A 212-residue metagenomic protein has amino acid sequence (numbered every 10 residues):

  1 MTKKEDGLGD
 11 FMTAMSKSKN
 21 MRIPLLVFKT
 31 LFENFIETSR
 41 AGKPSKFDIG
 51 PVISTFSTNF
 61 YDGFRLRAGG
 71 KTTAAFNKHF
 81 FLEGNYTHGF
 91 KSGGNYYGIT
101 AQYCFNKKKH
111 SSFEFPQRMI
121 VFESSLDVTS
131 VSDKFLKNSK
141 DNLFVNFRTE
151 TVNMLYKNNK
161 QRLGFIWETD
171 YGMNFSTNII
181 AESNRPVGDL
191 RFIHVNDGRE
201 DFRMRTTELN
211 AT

Functional and structural regions predicted by a protein language model:
T2-D62, D127, S132-T212: Transmembrane beta-strand segments of outer-membrane beta-barrel domains in Gram-negative and organellar OMPs
F47-T58, A68-G69, A74, K78-S92 (+3 more regions): Transmembrane beta-strand segments that form the barrel wall of outer-membrane beta-barrel proteins
G63-R67, G94-T100, F115-M119, N158-R162 (+1 more regions): Transmembrane beta-barrel architecture of outer membranes
L66-T72, G84, I99-Y103, L163-T169 (+1 more regions): Residues on the lipid-exposed face of transmembrane beta-strands in outer-membrane beta-barrel proteins
A74-F76, F105-K109, W167-M173: Outer-membrane beta-barrel strand-turn architecture
F80-G84, F113-F122, L163, F175-T177: Transmembrane beta-strands of outer-membrane beta-barrel proteins
L82-T87, Y97-T100, N178-I180, R191-I193: Composition- and surface-driven signal marking solvent-exposed, interaction-prone regions in large proteins
S92-G94, T100-L136: Structural signature of Gram-negative outer-membrane beta-barrels, strongest in the C-terminal barrel of TonB-dependent
